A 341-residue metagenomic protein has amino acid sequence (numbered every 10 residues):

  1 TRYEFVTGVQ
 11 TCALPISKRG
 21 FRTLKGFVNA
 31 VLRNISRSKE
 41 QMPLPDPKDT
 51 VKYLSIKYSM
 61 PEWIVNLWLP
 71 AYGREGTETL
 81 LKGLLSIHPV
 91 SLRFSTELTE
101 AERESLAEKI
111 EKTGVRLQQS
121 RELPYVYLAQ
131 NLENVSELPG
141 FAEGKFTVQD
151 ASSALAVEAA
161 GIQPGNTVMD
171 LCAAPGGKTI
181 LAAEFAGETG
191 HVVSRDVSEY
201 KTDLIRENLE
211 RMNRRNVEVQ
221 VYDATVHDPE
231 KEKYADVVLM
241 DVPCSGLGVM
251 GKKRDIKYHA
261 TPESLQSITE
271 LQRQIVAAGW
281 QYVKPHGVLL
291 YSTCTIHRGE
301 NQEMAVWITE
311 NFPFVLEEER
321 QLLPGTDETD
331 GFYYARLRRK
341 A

Functional and structural regions predicted by a protein language model:
T1-C12: Single conserved hydrophobic/aromatic residue that forms the stacking wall/gate of nucleotide- or nucleobase-binding
S38-E188, R195, E199, D203-M212 (+1 more regions): Glycine-rich nucleotide cofactor-binding entry segment
N66, R195-L204, I256-V283: Glycine-rich S-adenosyl-L-methionine
M169-K178, A235-M250: Conserved proline-anchored active-site loop of SAM-dependent methyltransferases that bridges a beta-strand
F185-A186, M212, I275, Q281-P285: Conserved helix-to-beta-strand junction in the class I
S198-E232: S-adenosyl-L-methionine
A224-S245, Q266, R273, W280-A341: C-terminal catalytic and target-recognition region of SAM-dependent MTase-like enzymes, primarily methyltransferases
G246-Y258, T293-C294: Conserved P-loop NTPase nucleotide-binding/switch module
